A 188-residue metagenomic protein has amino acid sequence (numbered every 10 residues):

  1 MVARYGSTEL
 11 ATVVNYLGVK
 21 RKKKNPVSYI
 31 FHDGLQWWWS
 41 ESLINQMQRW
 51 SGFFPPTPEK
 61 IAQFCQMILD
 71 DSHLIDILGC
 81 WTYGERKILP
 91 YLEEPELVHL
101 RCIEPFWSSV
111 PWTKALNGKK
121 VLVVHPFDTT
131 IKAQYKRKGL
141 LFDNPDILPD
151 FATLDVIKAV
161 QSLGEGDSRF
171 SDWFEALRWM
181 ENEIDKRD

Functional and structural regions predicted by a protein language model:
M1-T153: Electropositive, gly/pro-rich neighborhoods at or near active sites that engage anionic ligands
D155-G166: Long, charge-dense
G164-D188: Accessory, usually C-terminal, subdomains that scaffold auxiliary metal cofactors
